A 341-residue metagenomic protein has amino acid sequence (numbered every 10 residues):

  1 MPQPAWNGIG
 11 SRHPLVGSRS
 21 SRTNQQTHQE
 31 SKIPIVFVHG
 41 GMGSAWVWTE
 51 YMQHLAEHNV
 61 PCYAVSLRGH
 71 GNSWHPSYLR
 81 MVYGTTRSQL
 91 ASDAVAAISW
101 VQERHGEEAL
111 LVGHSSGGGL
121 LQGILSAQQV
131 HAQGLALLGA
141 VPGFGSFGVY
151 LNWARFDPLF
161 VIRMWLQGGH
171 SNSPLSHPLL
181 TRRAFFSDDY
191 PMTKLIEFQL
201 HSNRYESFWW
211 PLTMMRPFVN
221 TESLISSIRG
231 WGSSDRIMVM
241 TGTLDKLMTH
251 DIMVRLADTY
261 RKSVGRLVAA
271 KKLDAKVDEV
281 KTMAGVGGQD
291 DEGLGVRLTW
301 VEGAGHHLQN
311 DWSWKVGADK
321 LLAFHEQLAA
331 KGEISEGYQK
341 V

Functional and structural regions predicted by a protein language model:
K32, G40-S44, S115-S116, T243: Active-site glycine-rich loops that stabilize anionic/oxyanionic intermediates across multiple enzyme folds
M42-E50, C62: Serine-hydrolase catalytic-loop signature spanning alpha/beta hydrolases and amidase-signature enzymes
M52-Y78: Conserved alpha/beta-hydrolase
Q89-A109: Conserved acidic catalytic loop of the alpha/beta-hydrolase fold
A132-G168, T213-R216: Flexible "cap/lid" loop of the alpha/beta hydrolase fold
V239-T241, D245: Short beta-strand/loop motif that positions the catalytic acidic residue of the alpha/beta-hydrolase fold
K246-R255, V264: Conserved alpha/beta-hydrolase "acid-adjacent" motif
S263-V341: Catalytic active-site module of serine/aspartate enzymes centered on a nucleophile-bearing elbow/loop
